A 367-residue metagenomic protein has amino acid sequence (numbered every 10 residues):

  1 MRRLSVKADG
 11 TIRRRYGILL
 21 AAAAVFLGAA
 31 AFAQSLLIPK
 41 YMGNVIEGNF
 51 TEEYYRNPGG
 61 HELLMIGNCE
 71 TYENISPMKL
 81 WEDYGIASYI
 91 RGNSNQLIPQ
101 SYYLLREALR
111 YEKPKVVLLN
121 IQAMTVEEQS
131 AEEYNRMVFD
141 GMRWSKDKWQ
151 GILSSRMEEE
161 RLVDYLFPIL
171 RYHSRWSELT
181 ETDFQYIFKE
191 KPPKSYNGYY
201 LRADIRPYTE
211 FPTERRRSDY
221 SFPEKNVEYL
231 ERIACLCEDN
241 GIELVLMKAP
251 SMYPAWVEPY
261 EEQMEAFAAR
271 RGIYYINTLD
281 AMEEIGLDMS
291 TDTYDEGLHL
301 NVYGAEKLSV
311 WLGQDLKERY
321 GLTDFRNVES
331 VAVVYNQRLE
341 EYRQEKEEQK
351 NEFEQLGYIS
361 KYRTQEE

Functional and structural regions predicted by a protein language model:
M1-R15: N-terminal Lys/Arg-rich, disordered targeting/topogenic segments
R15-L36: Hydrophobic membrane-insertion alpha-helices, especially the h-region of bacterial N-terminal signal peptides
L36-G59: Alpha-helical transmembrane signal-anchor/signal-peptide segments
I66, E70-L153: Membrane-embedded segments
S88-N95, S218-F222, G297: Acidic/histidine-rich helix-loop elements that form or flank divalent-metal/phosphate-binding sites at the catalytic
V116-E128, I187-E284: Conserved, well-ordered alpha-helix/loop/beta-strand core segments that scaffold catalytic motifs
Y134-N240, F325-E367: Secreted/periplasmic serine-hydrolase-like ester/acetyl group-modifying domain
P259-V333, E345-T364: C-terminal regions of proteins
